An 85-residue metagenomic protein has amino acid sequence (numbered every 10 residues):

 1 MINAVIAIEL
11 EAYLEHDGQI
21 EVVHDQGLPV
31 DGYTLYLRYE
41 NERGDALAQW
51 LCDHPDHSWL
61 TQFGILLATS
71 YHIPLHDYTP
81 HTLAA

Functional and structural regions predicted by a protein language model:
M1-R43, S70, H76-H81: Short N-terminal "domain-start" leader segments that mark the transition from disordered tails or signal peptides into
E42-T61: A short, exposed loop/beta-hairpin motif centered on an aromatic-Gly-Thr core
G64: Generic structural marker for isolated residues within well-ordered, non-membrane alpha-helices of soluble domains
A84-A85: Intrinsically disordered, low-complexity segments enriched in small/polar and acidic residues
